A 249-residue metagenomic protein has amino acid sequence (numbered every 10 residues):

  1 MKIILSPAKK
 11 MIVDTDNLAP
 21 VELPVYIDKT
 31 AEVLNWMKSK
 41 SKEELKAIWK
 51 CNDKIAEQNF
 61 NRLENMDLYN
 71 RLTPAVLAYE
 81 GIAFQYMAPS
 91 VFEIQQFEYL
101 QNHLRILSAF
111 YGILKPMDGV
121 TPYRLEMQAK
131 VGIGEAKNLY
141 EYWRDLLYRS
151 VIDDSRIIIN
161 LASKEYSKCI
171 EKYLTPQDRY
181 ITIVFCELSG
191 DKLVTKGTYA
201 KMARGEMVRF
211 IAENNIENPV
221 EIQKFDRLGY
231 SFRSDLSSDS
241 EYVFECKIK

Functional and structural regions predicted by a protein language model:
K2-S6, I157-N160: Short hydrophobic beta-strand segments
I4-V91: Active-site helix-to-loop segments that bind/position phosphate- or nucleotide-bearing substrates and donors across
A88-D239, V243-K249: Internal, well-folded beta-alpha domain core
